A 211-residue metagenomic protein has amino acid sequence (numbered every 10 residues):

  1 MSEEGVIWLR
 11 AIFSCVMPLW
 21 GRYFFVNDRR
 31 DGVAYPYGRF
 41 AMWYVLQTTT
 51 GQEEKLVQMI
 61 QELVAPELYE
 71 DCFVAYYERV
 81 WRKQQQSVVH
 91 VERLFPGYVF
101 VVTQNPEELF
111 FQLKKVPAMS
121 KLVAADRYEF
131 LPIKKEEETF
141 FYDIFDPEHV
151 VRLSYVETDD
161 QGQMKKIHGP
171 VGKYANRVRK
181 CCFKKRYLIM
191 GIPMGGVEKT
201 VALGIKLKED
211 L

Functional and structural regions predicted by a protein language model:
M1-I7: Extreme N-terminal basic, low-complexity initiation segments that serve as generic localization/processing leaders
G21-R22, N27, D31: Short, intrinsically disordered or compositionally biased N-terminal tails of bacterial proteins
R30-D160, K165, F183-K185, I189-L211: Acidic-enriched and Gly/Ser
H168-G172: Short, charged beta-turn/beta-strand-edge "cap" motif at the junction between a beta-strand and an adjacent loop
Y174-K180: Short beta-strand-centered aromatic/proline hotspots
